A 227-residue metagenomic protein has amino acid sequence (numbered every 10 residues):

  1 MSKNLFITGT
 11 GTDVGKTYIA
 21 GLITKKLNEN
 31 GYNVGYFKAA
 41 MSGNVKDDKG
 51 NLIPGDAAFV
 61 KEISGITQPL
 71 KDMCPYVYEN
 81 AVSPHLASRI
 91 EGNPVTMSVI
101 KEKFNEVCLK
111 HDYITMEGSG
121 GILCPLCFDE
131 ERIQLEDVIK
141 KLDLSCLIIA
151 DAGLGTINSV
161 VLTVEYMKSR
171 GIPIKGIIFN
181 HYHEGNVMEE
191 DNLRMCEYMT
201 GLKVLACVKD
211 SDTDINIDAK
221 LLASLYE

Functional and structural regions predicted by a protein language model:
N4, Y18-P94, S98, N105-E106: N-terminal phosphate/diphosphate-binding loop that engages ATP/GTP or pyrophosphate donors across diverse enzyme folds
I7: Hydrophobic anchor at the beta1->P-loop junction of P-loop NTPases
V14-G15: Conserved glycine(s) of the Walker
N33-V34, I114, C146, I174-K175: Hydrophobic anchor at the start of a short beta-strand that flanks the dinucleotide cofactor-binding loop
I100, F104-E131: Switch II (G3) loop of P-loop NTPases
F128-A152: Inter-motif core of Ras-like GTPase G domains
F128-E136, V161-V164, E189-R194: Charged helix-capping and loop-helix junction motifs
E165-E227: C-terminal lobe/tail of nucleotide-utilizing enzymes
